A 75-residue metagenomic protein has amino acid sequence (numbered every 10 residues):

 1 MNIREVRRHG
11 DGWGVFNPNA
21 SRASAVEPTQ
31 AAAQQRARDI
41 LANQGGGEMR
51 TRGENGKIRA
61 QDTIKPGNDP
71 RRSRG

Functional and structural regions predicted by a protein language model:
M1-R22: Short aromatic-glycine-(Arg/Gly/Cys) micro-motifs in beta-strand/loop hairpins
G10-G12, R52, D62: Amphipathic, Lys/Arg-enriched alpha-helical "gate/interface" segment within cytosolic domains that mediates
P18, E54, T63: Surface loops and adjacent helix of pleckstrin homology
A23-A25, Q34, G67-P70: A short local loop/turn or secondary-structure capping micro-motif enriched for an aromatic residue
A25-E27, D62: Short hydrophobic alpha-helix segments
E27-N43: A short, charged, amphipathic alpha-helix used as a generic interaction element across diverse proteins
G45-E54: A short amphipathic beta-strand at an alpha->beta junction
K57-G75: A cross-kingdom feature marking charged/low-complexity
